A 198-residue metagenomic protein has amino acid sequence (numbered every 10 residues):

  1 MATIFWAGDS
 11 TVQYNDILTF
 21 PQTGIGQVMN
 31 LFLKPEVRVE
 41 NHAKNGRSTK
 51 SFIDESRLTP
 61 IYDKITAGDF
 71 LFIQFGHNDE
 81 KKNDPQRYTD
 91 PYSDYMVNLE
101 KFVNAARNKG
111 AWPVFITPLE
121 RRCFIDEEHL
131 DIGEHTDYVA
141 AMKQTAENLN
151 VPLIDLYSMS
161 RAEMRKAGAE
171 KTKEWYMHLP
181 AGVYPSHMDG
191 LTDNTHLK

Functional and structural regions predicted by a protein language model:
M1-K44, T59-A67: Serine-esterase "nucleophile elbow" of acetyl-processing enzymes
S10, S48, N78: Gly/Ser/Thr-rich beta-alpha loop segments that engage phosphate groups in nucleotides
Y14, T49-K50, K81, F124: Glycine/Thr-rich phosphate-binding loops of Rossmann-like dinucleotide-binding domains
I17, P21, I53, D94 (+1 more regions): Residues that cap or flank secondary-structure elements
K34, I53, H196-K198: Generic, ordered loop/turn and secondary-structure boundary motif
N45-R47, E120-R121: Short, internal active-site loops enriched in acidic
S48-S56: Structural motif
R57-L197: Alpha-helical cap/lid subdomain in secreted, periplasmic, or secretory-pathway luminal O-acyl-processing enzymes
